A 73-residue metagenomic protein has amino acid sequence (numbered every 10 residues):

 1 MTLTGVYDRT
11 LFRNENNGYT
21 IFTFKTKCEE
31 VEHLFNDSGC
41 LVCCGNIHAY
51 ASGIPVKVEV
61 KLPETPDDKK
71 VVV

Functional and structural regions predicted by a protein language model:
M1-E15, V60: Structural detector for short beta-strands of small beta-barrel domains
N14-Y19, F35-N36, K69-V72: Short glycine/proline-enriched turns and hinge-like loops at secondary-structure junctions
E15, E29-E32, E59, E64: Glutamate identity and glutamate-enriched acidic tracts
I21-A51: Beta-strand/loop nucleic-acid-binding surfaces
F24-K27, K61-V73: OB-fold/S1-family single-stranded nucleic acid-binding modules
I54-V56: Exposed beta-strand face motif in extracellular beta-rich ectodomains
